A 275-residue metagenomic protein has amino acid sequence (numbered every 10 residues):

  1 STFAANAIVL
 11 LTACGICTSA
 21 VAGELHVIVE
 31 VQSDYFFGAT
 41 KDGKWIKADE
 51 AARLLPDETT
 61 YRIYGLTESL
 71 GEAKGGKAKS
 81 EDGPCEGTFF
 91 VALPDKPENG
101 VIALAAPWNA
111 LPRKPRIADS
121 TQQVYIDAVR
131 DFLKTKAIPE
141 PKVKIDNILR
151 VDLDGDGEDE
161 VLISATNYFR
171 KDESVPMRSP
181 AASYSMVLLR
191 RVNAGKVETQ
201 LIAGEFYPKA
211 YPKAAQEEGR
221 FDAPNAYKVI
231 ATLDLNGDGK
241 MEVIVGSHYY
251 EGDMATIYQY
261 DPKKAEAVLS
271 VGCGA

Functional and structural regions predicted by a protein language model:
S1-F3: N-terminal secretory signal peptides that target proteins for export/translocation
A5-T18: Bacterial N-terminal signal peptides
G23-A275: Beta-propeller-forming repeat regions
